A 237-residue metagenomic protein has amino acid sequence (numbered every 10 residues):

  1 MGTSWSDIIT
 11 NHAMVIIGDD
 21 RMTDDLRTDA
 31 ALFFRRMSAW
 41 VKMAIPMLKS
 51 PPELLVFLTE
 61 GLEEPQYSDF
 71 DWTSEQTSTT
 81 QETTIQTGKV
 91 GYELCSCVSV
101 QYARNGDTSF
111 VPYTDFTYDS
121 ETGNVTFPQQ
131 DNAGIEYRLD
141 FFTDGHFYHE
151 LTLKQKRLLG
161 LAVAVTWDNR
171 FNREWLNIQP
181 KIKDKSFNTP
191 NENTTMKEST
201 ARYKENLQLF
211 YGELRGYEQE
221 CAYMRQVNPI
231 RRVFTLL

Functional and structural regions predicted by a protein language model:
M1-E82, T87-C95, Y102-L153, R215-L237: Conserved short "hinge" loops at termini or chain/domain junctions
E53, F57, D168-P180: Short, solvent-exposed secondary-structure capping/transition elements
V100, V165-W175, N206, F210: Non-transmembrane amphipathic alpha-helical segments
Q101-G106, K185-T189: Flexible coil/linker segments and helix-coil junctions enriched in charged and small residues
D119, Y148-L151, K181-M196: Short, exposed interaction segments that mediate macromolecular assembly or regulatory contacts
L139-D144, N177-D184: Short acidic, glycine/tyrosine-flanked loop/strand segments centered on an H-E-D-like triad
T152-N172: Elongated alpha-helical scaffolds
N191-N228: Polybasic, proline/glycine-rich intrinsically disordered low-complexity segments
